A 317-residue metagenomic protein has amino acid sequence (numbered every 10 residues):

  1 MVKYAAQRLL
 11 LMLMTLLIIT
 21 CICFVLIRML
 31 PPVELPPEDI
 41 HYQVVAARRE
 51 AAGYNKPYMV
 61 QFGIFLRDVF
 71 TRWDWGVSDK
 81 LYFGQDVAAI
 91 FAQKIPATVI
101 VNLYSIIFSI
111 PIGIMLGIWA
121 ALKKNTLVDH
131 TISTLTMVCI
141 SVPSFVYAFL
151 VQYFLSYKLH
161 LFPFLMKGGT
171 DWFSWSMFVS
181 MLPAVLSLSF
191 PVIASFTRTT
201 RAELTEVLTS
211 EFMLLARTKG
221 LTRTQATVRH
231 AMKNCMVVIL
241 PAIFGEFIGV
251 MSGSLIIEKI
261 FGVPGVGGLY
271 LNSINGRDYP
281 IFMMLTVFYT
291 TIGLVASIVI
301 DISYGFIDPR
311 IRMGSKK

Functional and structural regions predicted by a protein language model:
V2-K3, F91, I95-V128, S144 (+1 more regions): Alpha-helical transmembrane segments of integral membrane proteins, especially multi-pass inner/plasma-membrane
A6-M12, L16: N-terminal signal-anchor/signal peptide hydrophobic helix marking the start of the first transmembrane segment
T15-G63, L159-M177: Hydrophobic alpha-helical transmembrane segments of membrane transport/permease proteins and related membrane-embedded
L16-I22, V138-L150, A242-F247: Hydrophobic alpha-helical membrane-insertion segments
E50-N55, D74-S78, F83, G169-M181 (+1 more regions): Membrane-interfacial helix-loop-helix junctions in multi-pass membrane proteins
Y54-I114: An internal, D/E-rich "acidic patch" concept
V77, S133-R198: Membrane-water interface segments at transmembrane-helix boundaries in multipass membrane proteins
